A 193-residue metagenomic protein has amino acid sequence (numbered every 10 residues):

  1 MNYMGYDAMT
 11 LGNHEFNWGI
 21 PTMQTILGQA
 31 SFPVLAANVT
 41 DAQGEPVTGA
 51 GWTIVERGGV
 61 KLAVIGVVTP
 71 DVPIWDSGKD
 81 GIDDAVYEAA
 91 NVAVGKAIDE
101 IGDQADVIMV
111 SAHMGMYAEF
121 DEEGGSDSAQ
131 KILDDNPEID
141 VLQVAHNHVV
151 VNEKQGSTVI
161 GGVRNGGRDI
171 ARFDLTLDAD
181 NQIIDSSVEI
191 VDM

Functional and structural regions predicted by a protein language model:
M1-M193: Acidic, metal/ion-coordinating pockets
